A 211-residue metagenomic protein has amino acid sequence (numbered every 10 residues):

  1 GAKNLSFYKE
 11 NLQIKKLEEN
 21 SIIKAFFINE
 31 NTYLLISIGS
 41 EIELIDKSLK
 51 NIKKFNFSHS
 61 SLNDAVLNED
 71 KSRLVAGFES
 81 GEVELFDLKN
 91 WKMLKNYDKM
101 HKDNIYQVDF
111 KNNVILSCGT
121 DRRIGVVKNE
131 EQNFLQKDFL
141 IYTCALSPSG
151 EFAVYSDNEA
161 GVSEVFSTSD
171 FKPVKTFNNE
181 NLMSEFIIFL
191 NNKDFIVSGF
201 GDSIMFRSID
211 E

Functional and structural regions predicted by a protein language model:
G1, L34-S37, L74-G77, I115-G119 (+2 more regions): Conserved beta-strand element within WD40/beta-propeller blades
A2-L5, G39-I42, S80-E84, D121-G125 (+2 more regions): Short coil/turn segments within WD40 beta-propeller repeats
Y8-K9, I45-D46, D87, K128 (+2 more regions): Structural recognition of the beta-propeller blade-terminating site
N11-L17, K50-N56, K92-D98, E130-Q136 (+1 more regions): A short beta-strand motif characteristic of beta-propeller blades
K16-I22, N56-L62, D98-I105, L135-T143 (+1 more regions): WD40/WD-repeat beta-propeller blade N-cap
A25-F26, A65, V108, C144 (+1 more regions): Hydrophobic core register within WD40 beta-propeller blades
E30-T32, D70-S72, N112-N113, S149-E151 (+1 more regions): Short coil/turn segments that connect the beta-strands within blades of beta-propeller domains
M183-E211: Blade-level signature of beta-propeller repeat domains, shared across WD40, Kelch, NHL, RCC1 and BNR/Asp-box propellers
